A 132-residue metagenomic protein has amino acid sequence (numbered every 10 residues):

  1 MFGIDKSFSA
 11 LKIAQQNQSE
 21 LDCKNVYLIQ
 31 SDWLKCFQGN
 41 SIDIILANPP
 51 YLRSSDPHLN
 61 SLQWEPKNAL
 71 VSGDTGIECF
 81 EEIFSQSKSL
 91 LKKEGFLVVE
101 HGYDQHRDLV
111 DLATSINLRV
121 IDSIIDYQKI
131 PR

Functional and structural regions predicted by a protein language model:
F2-R132: S-adenosylmethionine
